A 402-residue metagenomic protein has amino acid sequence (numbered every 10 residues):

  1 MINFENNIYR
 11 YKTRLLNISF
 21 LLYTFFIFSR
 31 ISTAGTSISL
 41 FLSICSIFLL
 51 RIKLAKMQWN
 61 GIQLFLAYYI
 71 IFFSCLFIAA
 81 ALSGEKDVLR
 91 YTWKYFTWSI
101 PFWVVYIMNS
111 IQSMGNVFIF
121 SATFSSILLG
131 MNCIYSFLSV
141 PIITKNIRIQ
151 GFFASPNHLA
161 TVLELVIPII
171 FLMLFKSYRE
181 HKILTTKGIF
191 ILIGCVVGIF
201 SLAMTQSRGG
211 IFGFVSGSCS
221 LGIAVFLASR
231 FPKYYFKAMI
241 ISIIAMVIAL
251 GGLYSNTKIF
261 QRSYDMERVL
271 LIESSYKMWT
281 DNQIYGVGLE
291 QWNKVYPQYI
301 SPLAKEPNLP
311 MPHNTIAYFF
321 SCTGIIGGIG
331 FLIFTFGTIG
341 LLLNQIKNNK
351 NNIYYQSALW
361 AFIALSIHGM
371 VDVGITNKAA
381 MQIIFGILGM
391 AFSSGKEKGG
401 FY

Functional and structural regions predicted by a protein language model:
M1-K53, F72-S83, F212: N-terminal signal-anchor transmembrane segment
M1-Y11, K176-S177, N348-Y355, I387-Y402: A juxtamembrane structural motif centered on a specific transmembrane helix
Y23-T24, I100, N116-T144, A154-A228 (+5 more regions): Alpha-helical transmembrane segments of multi-pass inner-membrane proteins
I27, S46-K56, L76-C133, M173: Transmembrane alpha-helical segments and their membrane-water interfaces
F41-F48, S218, S357-Y402: Transmembrane alpha-helices of multi-pass inner-membrane enzymes
I199-S201, Y276, I284, P307-L342: A conserved mid-to-late transmembrane alpha helix and its immediate loop/hinge that forms the functional core
M204-T205, G222-E267, Y276-D281, L289: A membrane-periplasm/extracellular boundary helix in multi-pass inner-membrane enzymes that assemble envelope glycans
R262-E273, Y285-T323: Long extracytoplasmic/lumenal interhelical loops at the membrane interface of multi-pass membrane proteins
